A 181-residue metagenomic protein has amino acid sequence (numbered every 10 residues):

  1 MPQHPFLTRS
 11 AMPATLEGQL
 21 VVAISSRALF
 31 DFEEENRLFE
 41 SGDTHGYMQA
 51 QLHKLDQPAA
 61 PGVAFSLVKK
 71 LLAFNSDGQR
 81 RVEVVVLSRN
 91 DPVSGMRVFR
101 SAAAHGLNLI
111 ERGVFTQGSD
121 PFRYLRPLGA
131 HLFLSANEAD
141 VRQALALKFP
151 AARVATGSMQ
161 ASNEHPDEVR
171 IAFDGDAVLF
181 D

Functional and structural regions predicted by a protein language model:
M1-D181: HAD-like aspartate-dependent phosphatase fold
